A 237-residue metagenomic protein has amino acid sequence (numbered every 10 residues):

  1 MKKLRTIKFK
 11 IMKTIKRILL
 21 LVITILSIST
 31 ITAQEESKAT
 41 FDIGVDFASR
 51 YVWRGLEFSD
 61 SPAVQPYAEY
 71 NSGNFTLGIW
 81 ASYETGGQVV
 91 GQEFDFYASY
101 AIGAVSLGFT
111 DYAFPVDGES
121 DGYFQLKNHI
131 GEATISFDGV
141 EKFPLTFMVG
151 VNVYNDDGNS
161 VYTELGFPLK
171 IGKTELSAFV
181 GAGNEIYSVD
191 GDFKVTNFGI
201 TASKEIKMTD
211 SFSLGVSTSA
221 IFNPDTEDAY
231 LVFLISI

Functional and structural regions predicted by a protein language model:
M1-T40: Cleavable N-terminal export/targeting peptides
Q34-T40, N74, V140-L145, L169-L176 (+1 more regions): Short loop/turn motifs that connect adjacent beta-strands in outer-membrane beta-barrel proteins
Q34-T85: Short glycine/proline- and aromatic-enriched beta-strand/turn motifs that initiate or cap beta-hairpins
S37-F41, D60-V64, V90-F94, K127-A133 (+3 more regions): Residues that define the transmembrane beta-barrel architecture of outer-membrane proteins
V45-Y51, N74-T85, L107-D117, A133 (+3 more regions): Transmembrane beta-strand segments that form the barrel wall of outer-membrane beta-barrel proteins
G87-V89, D117-L126, S188-D190: Flexible, solvent-exposed loop segments that connect beta-strands
Y123-E185, F193-V195: Detector for outer-membrane/organellar transmembrane beta-barrel domains, recognizing the amphipathic beta-strand
I200-A202, I206, T226-I237: Outer-membrane beta-barrel "beta-signal"
